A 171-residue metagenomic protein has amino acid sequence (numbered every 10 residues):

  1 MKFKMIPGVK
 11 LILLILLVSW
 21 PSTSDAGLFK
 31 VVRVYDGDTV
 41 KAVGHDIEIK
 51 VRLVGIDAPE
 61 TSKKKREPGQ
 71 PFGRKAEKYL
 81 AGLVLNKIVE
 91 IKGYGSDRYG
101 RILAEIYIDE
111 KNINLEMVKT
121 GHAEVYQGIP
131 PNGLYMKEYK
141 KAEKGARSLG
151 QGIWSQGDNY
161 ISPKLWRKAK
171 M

Functional and structural regions predicted by a protein language model:
K2-M171: Small beta-barrel nucleic-acid-binding modules, primarily SNase/OB-fold domains and secondarily Tudor-like barrels
